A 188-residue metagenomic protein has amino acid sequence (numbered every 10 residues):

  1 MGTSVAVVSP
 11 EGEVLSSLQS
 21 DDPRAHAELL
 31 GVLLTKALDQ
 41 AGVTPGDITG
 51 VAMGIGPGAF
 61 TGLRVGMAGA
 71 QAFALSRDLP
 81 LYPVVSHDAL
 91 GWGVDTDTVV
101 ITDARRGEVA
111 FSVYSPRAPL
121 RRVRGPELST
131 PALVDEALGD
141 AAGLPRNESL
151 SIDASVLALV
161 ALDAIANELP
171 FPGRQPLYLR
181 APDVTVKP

Functional and structural regions predicted by a protein language model:
M1-A52: N-terminal beta-alpha supersecondary unit
M1-V14, A25-E28, Y82-P188: Oxyanion-binding and handling regions
S17-D22, I55-A59, P145-E148: A short glycine/serine-rich beta->alpha loop
L34, A70, H87: Generic structural marker for isolated residues within well-ordered, non-membrane alpha-helices of soluble domains
T35-K36, L75, V160-D163: Short glycine/serine- and small hydrophobic-enriched flexible loop segments
A41-G46, A74-V84: Phosphate-handling active-site elements
G50-L79: DPxDG-like acidic metal-binding loop motif
